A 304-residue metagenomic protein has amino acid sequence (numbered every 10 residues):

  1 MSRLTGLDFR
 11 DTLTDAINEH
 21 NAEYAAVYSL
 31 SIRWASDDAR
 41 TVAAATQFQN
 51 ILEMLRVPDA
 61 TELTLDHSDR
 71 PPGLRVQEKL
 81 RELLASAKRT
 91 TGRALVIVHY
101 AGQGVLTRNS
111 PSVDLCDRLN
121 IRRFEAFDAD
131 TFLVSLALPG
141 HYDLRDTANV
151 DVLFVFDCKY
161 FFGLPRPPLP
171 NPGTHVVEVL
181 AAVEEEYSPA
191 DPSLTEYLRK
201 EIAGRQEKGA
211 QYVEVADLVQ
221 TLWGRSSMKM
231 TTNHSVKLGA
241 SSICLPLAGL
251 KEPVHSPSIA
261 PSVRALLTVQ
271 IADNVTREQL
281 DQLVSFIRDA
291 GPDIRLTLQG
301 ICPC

Functional and structural regions predicted by a protein language model:
M1-T107, P253-Q282, D289: Boundary/activation segment at the start of structured domains
H20-E23, G140-A148, P170-T174: Short, conserved loop/helix-junction motifs that constitute active-site signature segments in enzyme catalytic cores
Y28, D37-T41, G104-N109, I121-R122 (+4 more regions): Eukaryotic short linear interaction motifs
T41-A45, R70-L80, R93, A126-L133 (+5 more regions): Generic preference for well-ordered alpha-helical elements
L52, R56-D59, L84-T91, G140-R145 (+4 more regions): Eukaryotic basic, amphipathic alpha-helical target segments in cytosolic regions
Q77-R81, T90-A101, V105-R166, S188 (+1 more regions): Caspase-like (clan CD) cysteine peptidase catalytic core
L153-N233: Active-site-proximal C-terminal subdomain of hydrolase catalytic domains
K208-G291, R295, Q299-C304: Caspase-like cysteine protease fold
